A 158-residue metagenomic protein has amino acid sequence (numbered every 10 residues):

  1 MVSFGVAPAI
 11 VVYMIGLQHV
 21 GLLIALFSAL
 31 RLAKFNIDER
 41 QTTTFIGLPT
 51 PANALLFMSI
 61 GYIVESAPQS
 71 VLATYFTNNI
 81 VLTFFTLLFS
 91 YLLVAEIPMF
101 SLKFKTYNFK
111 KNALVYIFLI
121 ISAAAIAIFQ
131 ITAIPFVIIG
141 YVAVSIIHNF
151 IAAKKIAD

Functional and structural regions predicted by a protein language model:
M1-F35: Multi-pass membrane catalytic core of lipid/isoprenoid biosynthesis enzymes
M1-V2, R40-L48: Juxtamembrane helix-capping/reentrant segments at transmembrane boundaries
F27-L30, R40-T43, V94-I97: Residue-level signal for pocket-adjacent positions within structured domains
I46-D158: C-terminal membrane-associated helical module and adjoining short loops/tails
